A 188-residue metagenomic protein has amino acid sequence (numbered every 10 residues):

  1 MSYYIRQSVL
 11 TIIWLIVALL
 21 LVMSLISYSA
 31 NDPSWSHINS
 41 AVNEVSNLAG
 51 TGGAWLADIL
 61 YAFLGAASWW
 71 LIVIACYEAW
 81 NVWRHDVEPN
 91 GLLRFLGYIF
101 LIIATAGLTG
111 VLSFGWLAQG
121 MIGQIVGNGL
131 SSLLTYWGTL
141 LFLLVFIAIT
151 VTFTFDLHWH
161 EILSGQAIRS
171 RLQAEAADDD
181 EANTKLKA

Functional and structural regions predicted by a protein language model:
M1-A188: Alpha-helical transmembrane segments used as membrane anchors
